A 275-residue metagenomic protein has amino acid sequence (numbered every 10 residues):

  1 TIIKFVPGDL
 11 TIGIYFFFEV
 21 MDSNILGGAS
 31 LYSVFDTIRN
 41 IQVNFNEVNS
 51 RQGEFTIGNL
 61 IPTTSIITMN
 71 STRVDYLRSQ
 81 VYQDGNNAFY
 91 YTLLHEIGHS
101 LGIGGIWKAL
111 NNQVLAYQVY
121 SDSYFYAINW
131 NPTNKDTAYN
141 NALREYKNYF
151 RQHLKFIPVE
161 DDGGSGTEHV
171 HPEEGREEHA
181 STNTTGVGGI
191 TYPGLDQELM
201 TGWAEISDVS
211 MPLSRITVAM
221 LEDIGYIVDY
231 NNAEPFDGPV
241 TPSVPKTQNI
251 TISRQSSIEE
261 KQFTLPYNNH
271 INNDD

Functional and structural regions predicted by a protein language model:
T1-L94, S100-D275: Extracellular zinc-dependent metalloprotease catalytic-domain scaffold
